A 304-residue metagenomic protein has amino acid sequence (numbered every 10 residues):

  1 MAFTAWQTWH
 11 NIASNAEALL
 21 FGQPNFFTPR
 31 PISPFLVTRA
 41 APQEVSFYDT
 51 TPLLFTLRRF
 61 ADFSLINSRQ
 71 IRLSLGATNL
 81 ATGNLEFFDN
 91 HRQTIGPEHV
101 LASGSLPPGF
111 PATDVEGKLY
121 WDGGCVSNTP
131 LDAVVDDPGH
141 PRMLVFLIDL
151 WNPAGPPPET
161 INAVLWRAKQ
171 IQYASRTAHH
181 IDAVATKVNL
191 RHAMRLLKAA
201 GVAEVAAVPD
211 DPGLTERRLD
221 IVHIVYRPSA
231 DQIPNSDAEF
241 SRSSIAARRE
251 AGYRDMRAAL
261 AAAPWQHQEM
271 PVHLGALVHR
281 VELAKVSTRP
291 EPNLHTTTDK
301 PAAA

Functional and structural regions predicted by a protein language model:
M1-T56, T82-L85, D89-I95, V115-Y120 (+1 more regions): Non-catalytic peripheral regions of patatin-like phospholipases
T56-F63: Amphipathic alpha-helical regulatory segments at dimerization interfaces that relay allosteric signals between sensory
L57, L75, V100, G252: A residue-level signal for conserved active-site and pocket-lining positions in enzyme catalytic cores
L65-S68, S105-G117: A short acidic-Thr-Gly-centered motif at the start of a beta-strand
N67-R69, N79-L80, T215: A short catalytic or substrate-binding loop motif that flags glycine-/basic-rich loops and adjacent residues that bind
Q70-R72, P141-R142: A general structural motif
L73-T78, P111: Short beta-strand scaffold segments in enzyme catalytic cores
L101-G104, V126-S127: A general structural motif
